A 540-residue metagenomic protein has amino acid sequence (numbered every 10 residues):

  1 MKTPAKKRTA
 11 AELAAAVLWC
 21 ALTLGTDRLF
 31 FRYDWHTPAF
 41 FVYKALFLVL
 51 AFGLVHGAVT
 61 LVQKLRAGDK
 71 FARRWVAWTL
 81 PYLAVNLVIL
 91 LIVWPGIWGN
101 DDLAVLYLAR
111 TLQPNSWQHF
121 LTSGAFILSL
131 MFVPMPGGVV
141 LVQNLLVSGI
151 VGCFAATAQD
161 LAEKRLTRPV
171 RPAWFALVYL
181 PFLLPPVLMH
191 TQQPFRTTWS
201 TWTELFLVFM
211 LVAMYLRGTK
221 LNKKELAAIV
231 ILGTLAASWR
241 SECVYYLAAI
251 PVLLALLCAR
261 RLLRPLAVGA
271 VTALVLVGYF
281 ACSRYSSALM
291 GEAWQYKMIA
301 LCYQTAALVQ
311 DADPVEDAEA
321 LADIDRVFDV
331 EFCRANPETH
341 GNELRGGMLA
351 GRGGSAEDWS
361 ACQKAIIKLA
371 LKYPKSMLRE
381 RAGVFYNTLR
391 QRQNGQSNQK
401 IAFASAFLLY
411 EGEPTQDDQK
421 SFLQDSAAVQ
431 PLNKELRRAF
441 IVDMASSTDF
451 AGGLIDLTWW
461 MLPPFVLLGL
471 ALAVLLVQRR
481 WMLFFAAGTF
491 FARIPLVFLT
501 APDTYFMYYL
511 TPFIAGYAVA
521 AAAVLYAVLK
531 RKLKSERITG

Functional and structural regions predicted by a protein language model:
A39, G137-L141, V384-A487: Membrane-interface anchor segments at the N-terminal boundary of transmembrane helices in multi-pass membrane enzymes
A45, F120-G124, F132-G152, F175-A176: Loop-to-helix entry region of an early transmembrane alpha helix in multi-pass inner-membrane enzymes
V93-V105, Q113-S129, V133-G138, T511: Extracytoplasmic catalytic/substrate-binding loops of multi-pass membrane glycan-assembly enzymes
R110, S200-G218, I229, G233 (+2 more regions): Specific aromatic-rich, kink-prone transmembrane helix
L141-L166, F206: Transmembrane-helix motifs of polytopic, lipid-linked glycan transferases
M189-S200, W239: Short acidic/glycine- and proline-prone juxtamembrane loop motifs at membrane-interface regions of multi-pass membrane
E225-R240, P251-V252, T272-G278: Membrane-interface alpha helices of multi-pass inner-membrane proteins
A288-N433: Membrane-proximal stem/loop segments at transmembrane-domain junctions that anchor or position
